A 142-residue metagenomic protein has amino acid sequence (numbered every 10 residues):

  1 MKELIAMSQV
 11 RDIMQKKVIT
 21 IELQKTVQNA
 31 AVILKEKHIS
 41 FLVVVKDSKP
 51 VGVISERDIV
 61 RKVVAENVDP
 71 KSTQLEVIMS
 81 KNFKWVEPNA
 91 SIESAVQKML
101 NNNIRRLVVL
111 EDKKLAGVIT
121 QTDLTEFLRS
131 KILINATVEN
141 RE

Functional and structural regions predicted by a protein language model:
M1-E142: Tandem CBS (Cystathionine beta-synthase) repeat/Bateman regulatory domains
